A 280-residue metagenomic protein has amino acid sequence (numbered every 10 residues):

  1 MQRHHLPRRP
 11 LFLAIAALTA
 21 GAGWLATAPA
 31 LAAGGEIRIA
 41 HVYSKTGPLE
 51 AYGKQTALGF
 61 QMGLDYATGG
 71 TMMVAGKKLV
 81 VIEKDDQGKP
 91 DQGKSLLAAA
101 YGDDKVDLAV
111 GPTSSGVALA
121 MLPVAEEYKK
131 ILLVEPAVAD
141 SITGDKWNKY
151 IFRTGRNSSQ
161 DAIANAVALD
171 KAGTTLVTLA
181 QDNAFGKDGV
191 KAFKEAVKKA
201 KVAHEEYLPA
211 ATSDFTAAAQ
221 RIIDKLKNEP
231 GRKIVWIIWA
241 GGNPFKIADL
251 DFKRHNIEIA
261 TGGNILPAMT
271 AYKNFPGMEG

Functional and structural regions predicted by a protein language model:
M1-R38: Short, low-complexity disordered leader/linker segments with a strong preference for bacterial N-terminal type II
T27-H41, T71-V80, L169-G173: Immediate post-signal peptide segment of exported/extracytoplasmic ligand-binding proteins
E36-G53, A57, P112-T113, T174-L179: Short beta-strand segments enriched in small/hydrophobic residues
A51-T56, Y66, G70-G144, T154 (+2 more regions): Beta-alpha junction/loop-to-helix N-cap segments that form part of ligand/metal-binding clefts
Q61-M72, A98-V106, L122-K130, T143 (+4 more regions): Sec-exported extracytoplasmic/periplasmic mature domains
Q92-S95, D140-S141, N148-D251: Extracellular/periplasmic Venus flytrap/periplasmic-binding protein
A100, D104-T113, L133-E135, L176-A180 (+2 more regions): Periplasmic-binding protein-like
A248-G280: Extracellular/periplasmic periplasmic-binding protein-like sensory domains
